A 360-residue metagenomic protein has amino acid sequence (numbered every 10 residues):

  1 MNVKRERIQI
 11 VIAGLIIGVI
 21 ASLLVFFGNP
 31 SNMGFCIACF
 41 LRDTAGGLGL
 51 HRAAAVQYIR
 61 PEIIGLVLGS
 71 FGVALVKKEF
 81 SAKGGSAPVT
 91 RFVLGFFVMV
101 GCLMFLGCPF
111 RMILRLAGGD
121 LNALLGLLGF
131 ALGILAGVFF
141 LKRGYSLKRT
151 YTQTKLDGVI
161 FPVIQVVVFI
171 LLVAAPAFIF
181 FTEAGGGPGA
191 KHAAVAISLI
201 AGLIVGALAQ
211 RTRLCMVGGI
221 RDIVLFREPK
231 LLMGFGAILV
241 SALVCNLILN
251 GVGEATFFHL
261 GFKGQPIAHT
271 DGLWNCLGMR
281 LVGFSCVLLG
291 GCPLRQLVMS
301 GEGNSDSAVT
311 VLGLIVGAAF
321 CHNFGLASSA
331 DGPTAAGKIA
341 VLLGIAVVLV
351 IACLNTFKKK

Functional and structural regions predicted by a protein language model:
M1-K360: Membrane-interfacial helix-loop segments of redox and metal-homeostasis proteins, especially TM-loop-TM junctions
